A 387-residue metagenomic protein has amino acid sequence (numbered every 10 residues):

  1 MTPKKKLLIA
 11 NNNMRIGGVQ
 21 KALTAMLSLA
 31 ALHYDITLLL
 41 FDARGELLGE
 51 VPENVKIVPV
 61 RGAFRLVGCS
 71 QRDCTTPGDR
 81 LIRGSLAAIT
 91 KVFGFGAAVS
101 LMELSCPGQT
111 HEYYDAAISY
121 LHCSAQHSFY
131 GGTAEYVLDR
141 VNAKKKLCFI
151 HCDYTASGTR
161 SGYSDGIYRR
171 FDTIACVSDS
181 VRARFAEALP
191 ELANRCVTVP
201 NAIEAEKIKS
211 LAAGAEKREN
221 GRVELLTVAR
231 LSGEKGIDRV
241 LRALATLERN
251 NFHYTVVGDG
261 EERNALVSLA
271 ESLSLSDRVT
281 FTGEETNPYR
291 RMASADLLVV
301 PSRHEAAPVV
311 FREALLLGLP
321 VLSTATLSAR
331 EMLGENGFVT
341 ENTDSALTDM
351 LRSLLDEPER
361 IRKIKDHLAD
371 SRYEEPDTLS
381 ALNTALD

Functional and structural regions predicted by a protein language model:
I9-I16, L32-A98: N-terminal strand-loop element at the rim of the active site of nucleotide-sugar-dependent glycosyltransferases
G18, E359-D387: A charged, aromatic-enriched C-terminal amphipathic alpha-helix characteristic of glycosyltransferases across folds
Q20-A25, V223-T246, E261-V267: A conserved mid-protein helix/loop that constitutes part of the nucleotide-sugar donor-binding site
S180, A202: Carbohydrate-associated surface elements
E284, R303: Aromatic "clamp/platform" in nucleotide-sugar-dependent glycosyltransferases that forms part of the donor/acceptor
E313, A325-V339: Short acidic/histidine- and often glycine-rich active-site loop of Leloir-type glycosyltransferases that engages
P320-S323: Short hydrophobic beta-strand element within catalytic cores of glycosyltransferases and related nucleotide-activated
G337-S345, S353-P358: Conserved acidic donor-binding segment of nucleotide-sugar-dependent glycosyltransferases
